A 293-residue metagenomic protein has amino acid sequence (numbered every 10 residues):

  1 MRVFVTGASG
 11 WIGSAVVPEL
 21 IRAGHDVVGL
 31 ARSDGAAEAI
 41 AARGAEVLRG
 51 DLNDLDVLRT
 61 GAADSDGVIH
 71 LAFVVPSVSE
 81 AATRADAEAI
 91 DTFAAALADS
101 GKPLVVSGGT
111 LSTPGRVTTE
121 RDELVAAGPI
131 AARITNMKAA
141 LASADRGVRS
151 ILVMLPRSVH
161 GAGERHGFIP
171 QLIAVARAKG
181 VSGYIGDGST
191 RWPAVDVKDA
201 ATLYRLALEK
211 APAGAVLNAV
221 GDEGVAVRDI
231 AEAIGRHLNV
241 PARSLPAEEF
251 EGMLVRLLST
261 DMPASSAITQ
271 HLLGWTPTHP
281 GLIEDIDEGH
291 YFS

Functional and structural regions predicted by a protein language model:
R2, S182, L203-L254: Mid/C-terminal beta-alpha module of Rossmann-like enzyme folds, strongest in SDR-family dehydrogenases/epimerases
V3-H25: N-terminal Rossmann NAD(P)H-binding glycine-rich loop of SDR-like oxidoreductase domains
G29-D91, A95: NAD(P)H-binding glycine-rich loop region in Rossmannoid oxidoreductase-like domains and their noncatalytic homologs
A81, E88-I130, I151: Conserved Rossmann-fold NAD(P)-dependent oxidoreductase catalytic core, especially the SDR/UDP-sugar
I134, H160-P170, A178-K179, L206-L217 (+1 more regions): Glycine/proline-rich active-site loop of Rossmann-fold NAD(P)-dependent oxidoreductases
K138-A162: Conserved beta-loop-beta element that borders a ligand/cofactor-binding pocket
A174-V195: A conserved pocket-lining segment of Rossmann-fold NAD(P)-dependent short-chain dehydrogenase/reductase
P280-S293: Amphipathic terminal alpha-helices
